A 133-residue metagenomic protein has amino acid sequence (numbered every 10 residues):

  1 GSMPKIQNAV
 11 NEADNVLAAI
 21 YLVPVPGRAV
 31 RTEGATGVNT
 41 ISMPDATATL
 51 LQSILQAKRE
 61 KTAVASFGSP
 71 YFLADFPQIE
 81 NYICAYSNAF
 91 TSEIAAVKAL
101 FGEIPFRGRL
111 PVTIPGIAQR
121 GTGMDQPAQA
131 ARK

Functional and structural regions predicted by a protein language model:
G1-K133: C-terminal non-catalytic regions of proteins with extracellular/luminal or membrane-system context
